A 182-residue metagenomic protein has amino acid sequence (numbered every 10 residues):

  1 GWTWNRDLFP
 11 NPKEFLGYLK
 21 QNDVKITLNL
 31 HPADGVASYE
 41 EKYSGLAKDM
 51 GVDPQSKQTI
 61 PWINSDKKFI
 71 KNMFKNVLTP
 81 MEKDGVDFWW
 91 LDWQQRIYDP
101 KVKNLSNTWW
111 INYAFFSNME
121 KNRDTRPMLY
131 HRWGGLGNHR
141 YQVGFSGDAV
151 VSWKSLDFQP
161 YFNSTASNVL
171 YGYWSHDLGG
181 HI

Functional and structural regions predicted by a protein language model:
G1-I182: Catalytic-domain carbohydrate-binding cleft regions of carbohydrate-active enzymes
